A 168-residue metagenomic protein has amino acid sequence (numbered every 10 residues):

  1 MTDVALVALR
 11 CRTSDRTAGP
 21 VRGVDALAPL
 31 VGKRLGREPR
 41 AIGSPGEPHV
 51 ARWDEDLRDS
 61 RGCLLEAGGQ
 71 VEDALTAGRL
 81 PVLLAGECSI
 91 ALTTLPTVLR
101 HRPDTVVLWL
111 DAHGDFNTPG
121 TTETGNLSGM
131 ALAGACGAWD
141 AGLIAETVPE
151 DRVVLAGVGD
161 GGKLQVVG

Functional and structural regions predicted by a protein language model:
T2-G168: Conserved alpha-helical scaffold segments that buttress catalytic/binding sites
